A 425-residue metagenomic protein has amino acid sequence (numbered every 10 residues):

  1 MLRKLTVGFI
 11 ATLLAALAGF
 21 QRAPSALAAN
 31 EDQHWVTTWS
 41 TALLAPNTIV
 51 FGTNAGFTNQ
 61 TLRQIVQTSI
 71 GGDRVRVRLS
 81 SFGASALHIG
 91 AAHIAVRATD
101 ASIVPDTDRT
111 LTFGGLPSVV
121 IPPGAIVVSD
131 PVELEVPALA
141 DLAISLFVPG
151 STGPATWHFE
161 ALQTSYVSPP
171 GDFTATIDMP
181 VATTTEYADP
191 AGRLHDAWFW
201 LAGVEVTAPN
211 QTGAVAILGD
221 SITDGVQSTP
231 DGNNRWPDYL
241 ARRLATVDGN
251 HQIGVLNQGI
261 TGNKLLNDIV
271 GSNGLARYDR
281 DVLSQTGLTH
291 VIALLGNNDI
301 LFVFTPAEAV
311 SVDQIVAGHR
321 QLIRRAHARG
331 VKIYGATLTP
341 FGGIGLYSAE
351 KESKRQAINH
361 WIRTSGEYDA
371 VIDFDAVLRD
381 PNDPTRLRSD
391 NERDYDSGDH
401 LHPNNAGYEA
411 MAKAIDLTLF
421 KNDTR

Functional and structural regions predicted by a protein language model:
M1-F9: Bacterial N-terminal signal peptides that target proteins for export
L13-L14, G19-F20, P24-L218, S228-D231 (+2 more regions): N-terminal secretory targeting modules
T61, P237-D238, R243-L244, V270-T286 (+1 more regions): Alpha-helical scaffolding within the catalytic cores of extracellular/periplasmic polymer-degrading hydrolases
R76, A214-G219, T223, I253-G259 (+5 more regions): Structural recognition of the beta-strand scaffold that forms the well-ordered cores of secreted hydrolase catalytic
G150-S151, S221-G225, I260-L265, N297-L301 (+3 more regions): Solvent-exposed loop/turn segments at secondary-structure junctions within structured extracellular/periplasmic domains
T212-D238, T261-K264: Catalytic nucleophile-elbow at a beta strand-turn-alpha helix junction centered on a G-D-S/GDSL motif, marking
D224, S228, I260-Q314: Oxyanion-hole/transition-state-stabilizing segment in secreted/luminal serine hydrolases and related acyltransferases
L275, L301, T339-R425: Catalytic His-Asp segment of secreted/periplasmic serine-dependent ester chemistry enzymes
